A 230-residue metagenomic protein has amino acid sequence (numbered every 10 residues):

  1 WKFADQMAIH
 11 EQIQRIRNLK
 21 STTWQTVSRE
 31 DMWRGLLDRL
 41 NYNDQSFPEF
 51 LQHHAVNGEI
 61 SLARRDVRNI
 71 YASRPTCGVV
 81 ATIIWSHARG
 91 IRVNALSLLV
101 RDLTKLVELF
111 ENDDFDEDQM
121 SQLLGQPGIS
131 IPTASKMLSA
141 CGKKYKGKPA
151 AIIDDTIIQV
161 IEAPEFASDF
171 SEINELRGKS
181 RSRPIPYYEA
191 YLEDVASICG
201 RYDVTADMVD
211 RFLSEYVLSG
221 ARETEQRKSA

Functional and structural regions predicted by a protein language model:
W1-A55, G142-A230: C-terminal accessory module of base-excision DNA glycosylases/AP lyases that mediates lesion recognition and DNA
L40-T76: Generic detector of solvent-exposed, compositionally biased contiguous segments
A55-A63, E111-D116, Y187-Y191: Short acidic alpha-helix initiation/capping motifs at coil-to-helix transition points, especially at protein N-termini
A63-I129: Helix-hairpin-helix/helix-loop-helix acidic hairpins
H87-R89, A140, S214: Short, solvent-exposed loop/turn segments at secondary-structure junctions
G125-G142: Active-site beta-strand/loop microenvironment that shapes enzyme catalytic pockets
